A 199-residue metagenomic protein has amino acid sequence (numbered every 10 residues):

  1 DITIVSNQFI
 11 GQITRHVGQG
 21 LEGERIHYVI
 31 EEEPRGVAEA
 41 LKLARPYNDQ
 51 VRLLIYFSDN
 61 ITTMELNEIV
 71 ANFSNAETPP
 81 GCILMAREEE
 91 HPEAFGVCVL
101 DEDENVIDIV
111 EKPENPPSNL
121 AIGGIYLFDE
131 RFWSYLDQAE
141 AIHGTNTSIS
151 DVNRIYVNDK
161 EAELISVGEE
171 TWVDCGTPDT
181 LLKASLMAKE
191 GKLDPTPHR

Functional and structural regions predicted by a protein language model:
D1-I61, L66-E68, T177: Conserved N-terminal catalytic core of the sugar/cofactor nucleotidyltransferase
T3-I4, I55, C82-M85, L164: Structural beta-sheet core signal
N7, V29-E31, M85, I165-G168: Conserved beta-strand termini and adjacent loop/short-helix elements that scaffold enzyme active sites in alpha/beta
G18-E22, L100, I155-V157: Short, conserved catalytic or adaptor-binding loops enriched in Gly and charged residues
P34-V37, H91-P92, N115, T171-V173: A short acidic, often aromatic-flanked loop/helix-cap motif at beta-alpha or helix-coil junctions that lines enzyme
M64-E93: Conserved donor-nucleotide/metal-binding helix-loop-beta segment in metal-dependent transferases, i.e., the alpha-helix
S74, N105-R199: Catalytic-core segments of class I nucleotidyltransferases/pyrophosphorylases that form NMP-activated intermediates
C98-L100, L164: A structural signal for short hydrophobic beta-strand segments in well-ordered beta-sheet cores
